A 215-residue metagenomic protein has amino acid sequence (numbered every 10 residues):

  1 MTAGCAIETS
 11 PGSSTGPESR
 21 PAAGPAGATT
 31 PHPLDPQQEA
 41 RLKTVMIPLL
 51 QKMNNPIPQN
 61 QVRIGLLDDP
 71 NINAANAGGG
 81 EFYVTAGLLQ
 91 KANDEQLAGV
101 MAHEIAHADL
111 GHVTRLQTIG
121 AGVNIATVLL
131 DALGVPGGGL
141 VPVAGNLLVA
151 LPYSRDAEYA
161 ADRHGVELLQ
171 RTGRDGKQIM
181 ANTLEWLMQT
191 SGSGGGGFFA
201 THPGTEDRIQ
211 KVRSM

Functional and structural regions predicted by a protein language model:
M1-A3: Sec-dependent bacterial lipoprotein signal peptides
C5-M215: A Zn2+-metalloprotease active-site environment signal
